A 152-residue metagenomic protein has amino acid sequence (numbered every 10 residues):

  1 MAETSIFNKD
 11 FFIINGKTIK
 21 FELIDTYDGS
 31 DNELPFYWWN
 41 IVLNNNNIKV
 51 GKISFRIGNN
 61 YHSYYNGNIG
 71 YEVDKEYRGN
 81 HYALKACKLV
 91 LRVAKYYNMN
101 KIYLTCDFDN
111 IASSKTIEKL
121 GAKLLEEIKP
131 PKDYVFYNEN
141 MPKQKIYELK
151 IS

Functional and structural regions predicted by a protein language model:
M1-T18, I24-Y27, E33-S152: Acyl-donor (CoA/ACP) binding surface of acyl/acetyltransferases
